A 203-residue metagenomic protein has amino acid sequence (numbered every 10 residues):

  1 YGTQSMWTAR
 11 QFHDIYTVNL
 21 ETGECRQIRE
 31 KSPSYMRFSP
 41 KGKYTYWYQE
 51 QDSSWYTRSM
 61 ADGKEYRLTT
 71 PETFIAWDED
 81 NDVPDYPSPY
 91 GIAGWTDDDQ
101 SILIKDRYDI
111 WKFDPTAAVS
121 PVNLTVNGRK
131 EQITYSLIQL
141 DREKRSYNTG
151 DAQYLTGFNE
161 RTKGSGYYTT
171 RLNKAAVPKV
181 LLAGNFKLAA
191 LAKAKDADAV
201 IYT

Functional and structural regions predicted by a protein language model:
Y1-Y35, P40-T203: Peripheral, non-catalytic segments that deliver or gate enzyme domains
